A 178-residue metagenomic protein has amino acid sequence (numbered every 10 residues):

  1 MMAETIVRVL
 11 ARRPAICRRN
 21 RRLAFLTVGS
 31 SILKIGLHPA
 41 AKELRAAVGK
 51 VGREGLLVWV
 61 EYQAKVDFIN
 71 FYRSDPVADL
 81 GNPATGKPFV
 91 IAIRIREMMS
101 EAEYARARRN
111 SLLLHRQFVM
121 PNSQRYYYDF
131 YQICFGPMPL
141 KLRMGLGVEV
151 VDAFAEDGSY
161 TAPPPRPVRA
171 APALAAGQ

Functional and structural regions predicted by a protein language model:
M1-R8, A24-S30: Catalytic nucleophile loop
M2-P14, E43-R45: Short, well-ordered amphipathic alpha-helices
A15-R22: Patatin-like phospholipase
A24, S30-Q178: Lipolytic serine-hydrolase domain surface
